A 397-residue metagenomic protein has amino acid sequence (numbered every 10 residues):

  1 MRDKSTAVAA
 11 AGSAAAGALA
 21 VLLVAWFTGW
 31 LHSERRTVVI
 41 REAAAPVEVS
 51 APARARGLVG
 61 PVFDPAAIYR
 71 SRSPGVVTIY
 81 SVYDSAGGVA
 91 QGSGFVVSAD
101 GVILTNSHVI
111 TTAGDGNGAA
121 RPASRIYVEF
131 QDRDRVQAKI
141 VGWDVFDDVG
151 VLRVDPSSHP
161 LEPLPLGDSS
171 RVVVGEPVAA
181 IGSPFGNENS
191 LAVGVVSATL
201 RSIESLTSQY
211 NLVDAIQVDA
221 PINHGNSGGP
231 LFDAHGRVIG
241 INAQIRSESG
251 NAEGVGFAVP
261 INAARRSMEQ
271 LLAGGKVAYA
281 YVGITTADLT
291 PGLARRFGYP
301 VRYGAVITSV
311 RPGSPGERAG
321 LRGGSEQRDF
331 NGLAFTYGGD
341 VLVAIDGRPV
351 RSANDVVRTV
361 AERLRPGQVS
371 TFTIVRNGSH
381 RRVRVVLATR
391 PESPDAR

Functional and structural regions predicted by a protein language model:
R2-Y303, T308-P312, F330, I345 (+4 more regions): Serine-dependent protease modules
I103-L104, R318-N354: Conserved PDZ fold ligand-binding element
R296, P312-G323: Eukaryotic tandem repeat interaction scaffolds
